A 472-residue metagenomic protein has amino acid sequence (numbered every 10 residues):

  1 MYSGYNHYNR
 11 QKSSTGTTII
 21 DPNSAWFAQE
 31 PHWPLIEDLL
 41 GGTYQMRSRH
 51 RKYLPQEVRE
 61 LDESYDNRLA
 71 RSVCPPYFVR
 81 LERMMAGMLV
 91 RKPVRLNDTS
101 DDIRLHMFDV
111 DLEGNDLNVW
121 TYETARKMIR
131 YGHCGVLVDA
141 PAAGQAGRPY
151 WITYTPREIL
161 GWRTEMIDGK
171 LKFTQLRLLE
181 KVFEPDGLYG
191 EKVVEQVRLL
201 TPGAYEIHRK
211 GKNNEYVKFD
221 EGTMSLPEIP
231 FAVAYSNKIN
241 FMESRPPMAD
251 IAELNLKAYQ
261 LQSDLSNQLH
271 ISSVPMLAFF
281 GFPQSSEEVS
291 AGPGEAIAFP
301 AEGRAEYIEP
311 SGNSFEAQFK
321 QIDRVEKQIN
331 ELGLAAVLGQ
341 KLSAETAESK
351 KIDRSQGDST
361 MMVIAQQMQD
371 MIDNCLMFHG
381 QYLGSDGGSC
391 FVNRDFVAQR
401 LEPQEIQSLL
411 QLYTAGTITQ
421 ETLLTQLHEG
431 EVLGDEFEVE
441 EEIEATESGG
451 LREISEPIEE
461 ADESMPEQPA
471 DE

Functional and structural regions predicted by a protein language model:
M1-W151, E459-E472: Extended, helix-rich architectural segments
M88, K92, L96, G114-W120 (+7 more regions): Short secondary-structure junctions and interdomain/linker hinges
R104, L112-T121, M128, D250 (+4 more regions): Short amphipathic alpha-helical segments
W120-T124, N313-A317, S359-T360: Short secondary-structure capping micro-motifs at structural edges
I129-K238: Extended, regular secondary-structure scaffolds
L137, R177-L179, A298, F391-D395 (+1 more regions): Residues in well-ordered beta-strands of folded domains
E215-E348: Extended, charged amphipathic alpha-helical segments
A317, R324-E472: C-terminal helix-loop subdomains that flank or include functional centers
